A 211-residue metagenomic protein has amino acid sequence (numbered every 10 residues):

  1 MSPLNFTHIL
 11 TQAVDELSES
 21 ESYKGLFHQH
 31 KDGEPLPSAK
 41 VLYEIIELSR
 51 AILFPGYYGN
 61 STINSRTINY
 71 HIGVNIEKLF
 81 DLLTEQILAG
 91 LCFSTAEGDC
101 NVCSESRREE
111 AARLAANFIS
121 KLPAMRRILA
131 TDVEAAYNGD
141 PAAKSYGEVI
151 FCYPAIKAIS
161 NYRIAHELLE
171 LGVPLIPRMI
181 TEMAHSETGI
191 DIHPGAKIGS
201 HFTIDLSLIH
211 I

Functional and structural regions predicted by a protein language model:
M1-E182: Terminal amphipathic alpha-helical/low-complexity segments used for targeting or macromolecular assembly
L169-V173, H185-G189, T203: Short helix-capping and hinge/turn segments at secondary-structure transitions, especially at repeat and domain
E187, H193-G195, G199-H201, D205-S207: Glycine- and small-residue beta-turn/loop positions that connect adjacent beta-strands
I209-I211: Conserved small/polar residues in nucleotide/adenosyl-binding loops
